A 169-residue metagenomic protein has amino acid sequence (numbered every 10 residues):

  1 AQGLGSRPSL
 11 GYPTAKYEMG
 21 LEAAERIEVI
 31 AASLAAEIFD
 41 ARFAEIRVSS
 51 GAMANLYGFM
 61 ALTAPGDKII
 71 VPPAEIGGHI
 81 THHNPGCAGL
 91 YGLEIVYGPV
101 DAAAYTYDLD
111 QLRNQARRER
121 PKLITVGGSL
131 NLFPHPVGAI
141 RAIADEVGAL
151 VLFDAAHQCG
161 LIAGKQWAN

Functional and structural regions predicted by a protein language model:
A1-I30: A glycine-/small-polar-enriched, mobile loop at the entrance of the PLP active site in fold-type I
L21-R26, I30-N169: Conserved PLP-enzyme active-site core in the AAT-like
